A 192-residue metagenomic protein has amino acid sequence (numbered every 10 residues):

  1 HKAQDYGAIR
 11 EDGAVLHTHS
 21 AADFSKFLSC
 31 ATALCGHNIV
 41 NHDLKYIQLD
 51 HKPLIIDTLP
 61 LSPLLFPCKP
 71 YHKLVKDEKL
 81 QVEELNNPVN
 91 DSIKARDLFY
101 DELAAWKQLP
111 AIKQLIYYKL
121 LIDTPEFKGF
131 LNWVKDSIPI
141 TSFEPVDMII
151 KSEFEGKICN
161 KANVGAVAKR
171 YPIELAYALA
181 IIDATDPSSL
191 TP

Functional and structural regions predicted by a protein language model:
A3-W106: Conserved DEDDh/DEDDy metal-dependent 3′-5′ exonuclease domain
R10, L121-I122, L175, I181: Generic alpha-helical secondary structure signal
P53, P60-P63, P67, P88 (+6 more regions): Proline-rich intrinsically disordered, low-complexity coils
L74-D147: Acidic, Mg2+-coordinating catalytic module of metal-dependent nucleases/exonucleases that use a two-metal-ion mechanism
G129-P192: N-terminal helicase ATP-binding lobe
